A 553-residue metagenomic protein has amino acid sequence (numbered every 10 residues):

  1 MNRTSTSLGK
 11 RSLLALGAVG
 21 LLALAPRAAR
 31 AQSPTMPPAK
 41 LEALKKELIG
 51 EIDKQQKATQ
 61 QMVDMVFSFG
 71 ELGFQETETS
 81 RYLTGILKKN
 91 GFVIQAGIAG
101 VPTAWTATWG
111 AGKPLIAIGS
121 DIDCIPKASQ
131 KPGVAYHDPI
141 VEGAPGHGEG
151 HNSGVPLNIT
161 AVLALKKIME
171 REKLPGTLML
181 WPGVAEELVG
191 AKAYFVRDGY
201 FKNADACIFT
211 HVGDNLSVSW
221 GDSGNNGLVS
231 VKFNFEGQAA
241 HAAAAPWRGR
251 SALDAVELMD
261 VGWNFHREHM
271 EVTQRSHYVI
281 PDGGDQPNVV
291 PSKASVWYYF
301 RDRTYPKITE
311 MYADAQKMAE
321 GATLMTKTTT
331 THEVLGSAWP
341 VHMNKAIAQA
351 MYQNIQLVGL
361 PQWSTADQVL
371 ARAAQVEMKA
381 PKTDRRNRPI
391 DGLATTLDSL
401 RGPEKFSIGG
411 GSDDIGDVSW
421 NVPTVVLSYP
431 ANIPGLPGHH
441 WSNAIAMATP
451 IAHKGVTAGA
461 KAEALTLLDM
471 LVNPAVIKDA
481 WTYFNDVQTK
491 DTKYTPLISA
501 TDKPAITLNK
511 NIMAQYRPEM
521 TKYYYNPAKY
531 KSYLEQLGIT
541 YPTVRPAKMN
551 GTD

Functional and structural regions predicted by a protein language model:
M1, L8-L14: N-terminal export leaders
S12-A28: N-terminal export signals
S33-H147, P156-G176: Acidic/His- and Gly-rich active-site-bordering loop/insert found across diverse amide/peptide-bond hydrolases
V66, A107, I118, H151 (+8 more regions): Divalent metal-coordination and catalytic microenvironments
H137-G146, N152-S153, E170-P291, A514-E535: Histidine/acidic-residue-rich, glycine-tolerant segments that coordinate divalent metal ions
A243, R303, V334-W339, W441-H453: Short beta-alpha connecting loops at secondary-structure transitions that line or flank enzyme active sites
P246-D282, Q286-V289, D302-E333, P340-P389: Acidic-enriched catalytic cores of C-N bond-cleaving enzymes acting on peptides and small amides
V376-A460, D469, K478-D553: Zn-dependent metallopeptidase/amidohydrolase metal-coordination segment
